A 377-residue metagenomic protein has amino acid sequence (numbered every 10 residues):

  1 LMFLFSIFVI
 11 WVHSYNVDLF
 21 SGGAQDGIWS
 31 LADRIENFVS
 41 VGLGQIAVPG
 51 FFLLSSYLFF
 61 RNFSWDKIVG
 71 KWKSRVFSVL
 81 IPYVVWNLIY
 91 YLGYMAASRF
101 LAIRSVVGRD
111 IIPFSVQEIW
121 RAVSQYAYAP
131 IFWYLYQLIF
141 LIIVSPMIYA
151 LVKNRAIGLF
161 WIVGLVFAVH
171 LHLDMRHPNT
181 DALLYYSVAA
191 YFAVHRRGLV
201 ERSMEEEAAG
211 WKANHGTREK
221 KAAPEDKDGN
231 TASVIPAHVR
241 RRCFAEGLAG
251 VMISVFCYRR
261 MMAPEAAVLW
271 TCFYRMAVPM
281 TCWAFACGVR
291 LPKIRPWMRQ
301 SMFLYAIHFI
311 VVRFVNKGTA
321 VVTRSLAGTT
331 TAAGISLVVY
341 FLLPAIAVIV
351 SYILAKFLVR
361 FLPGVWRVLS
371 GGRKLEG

Functional and structural regions predicted by a protein language model:
L1-R61, P82-Y83, N87: Functionally critical transmembrane alpha-helices in membrane proteins and complexes, commonly lining
I10-S14, I162-M175, A249-R260, I307-F314: Aromatic-anchored segments of alpha-helical transmembrane domains
V12, W86, Y90, S145 (+3 more regions): Alpha-helical transmembrane segments of multipass membrane proteins
I35-V48, V123-Q137, V169-V188, F256-T281 (+1 more regions): Interfacial loop-to-helix transition and helix-capping segments at the boundaries of transmembrane helices
V41-G50, N62-A96, V106, D110-Y126 (+3 more regions): Transmembrane alpha-helical segments and their boundary/interface "anchor" motifs in multi-pass integral membrane
F59-D66, M147-K153, A190-E201, C282-R290 (+1 more regions): Structural signal for the C-terminal ends of transmembrane alpha-helices and the immediately following loop
L184, V194-F303, F309-T319, L326 (+1 more regions): Alpha-helical transmembrane segments and terminal signal-anchor/GPI-anchor hydrophobic tails, characterized by long
L362-G377: Membrane-proximal cytoplasmic C-terminal regulatory module of class A 7TM GPCRs
